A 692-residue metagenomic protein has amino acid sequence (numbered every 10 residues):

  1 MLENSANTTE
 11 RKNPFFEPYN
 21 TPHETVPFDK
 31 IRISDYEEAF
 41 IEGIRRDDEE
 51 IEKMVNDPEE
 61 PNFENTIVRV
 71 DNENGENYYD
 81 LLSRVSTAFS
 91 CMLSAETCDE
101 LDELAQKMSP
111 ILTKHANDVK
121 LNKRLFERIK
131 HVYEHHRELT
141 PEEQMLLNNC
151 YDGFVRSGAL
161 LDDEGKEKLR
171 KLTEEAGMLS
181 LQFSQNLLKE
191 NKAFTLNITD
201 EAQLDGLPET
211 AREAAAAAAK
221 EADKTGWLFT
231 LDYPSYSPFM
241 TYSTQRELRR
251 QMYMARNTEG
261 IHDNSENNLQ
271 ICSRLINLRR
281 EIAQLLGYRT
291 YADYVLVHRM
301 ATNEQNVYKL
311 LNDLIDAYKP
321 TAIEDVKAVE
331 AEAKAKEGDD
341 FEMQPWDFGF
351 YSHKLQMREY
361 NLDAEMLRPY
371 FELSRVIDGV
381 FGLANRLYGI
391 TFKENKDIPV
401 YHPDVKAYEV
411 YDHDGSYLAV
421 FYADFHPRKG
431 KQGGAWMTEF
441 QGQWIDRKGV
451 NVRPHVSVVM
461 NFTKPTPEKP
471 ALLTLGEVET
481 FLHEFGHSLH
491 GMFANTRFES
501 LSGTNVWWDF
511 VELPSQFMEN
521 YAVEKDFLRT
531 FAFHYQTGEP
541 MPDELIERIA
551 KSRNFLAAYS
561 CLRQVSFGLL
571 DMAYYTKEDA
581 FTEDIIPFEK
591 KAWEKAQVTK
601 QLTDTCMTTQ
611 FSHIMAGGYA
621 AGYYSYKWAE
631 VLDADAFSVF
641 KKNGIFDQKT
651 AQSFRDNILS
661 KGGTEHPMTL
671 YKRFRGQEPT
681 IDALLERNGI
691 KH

Functional and structural regions predicted by a protein language model:
L2-E38, E42, G226, R375 (+8 more regions): C-terminal, non-catalytic "cap/extension" segments appended to globular domains
L2-L207, E213, F640: N-terminal helix-rich structural modules
N20-D35, S86-M108, I129-K171, T230-Q270 (+6 more regions): Short His/Asp/Glu-rich catalytic/ion-coordination signatures at enzyme active sites or charged loops
R45, E49, K53-F63, L81-S94 (+24 more regions): Intrinsically disordered or highly flexible coil/loop and linker segments, enriched in small and charged/polar residues
Y79-A88, N148, D152, M254 (+3 more regions): Short, hydrophobic/amphipathic alpha-helical patches that form generic packing surfaces within helical domains
E142, L146-L147, R170, Q185 (+7 more regions): Active-site-proximal, well-structured secondary-structure segments within enzyme catalytic domains
N268-R280, V452-V458, T496, K661-G663: Short, hydrophobic/aliphatic alpha-helical segments
T463-L482: Short pre-active-site segment immediately N-terminal to the catalytic Zn-binding motif
